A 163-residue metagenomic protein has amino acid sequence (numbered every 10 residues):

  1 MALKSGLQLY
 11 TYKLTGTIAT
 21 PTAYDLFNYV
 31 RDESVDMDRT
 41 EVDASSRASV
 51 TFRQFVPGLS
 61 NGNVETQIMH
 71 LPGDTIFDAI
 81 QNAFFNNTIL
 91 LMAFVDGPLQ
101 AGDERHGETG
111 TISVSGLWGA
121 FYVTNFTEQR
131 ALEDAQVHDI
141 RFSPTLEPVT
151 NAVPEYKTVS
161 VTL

Functional and structural regions predicted by a protein language model:
M1-A2, G6-L7, T150-L163: Compositionally biased, intrinsically disordered low-complexity segments enriched in polar/Pro/Gly and often Gln
M1-P72, G119-D139: Solvent-exposed edge beta-strands and adjacent loop segments that serve as assembly or binding interfaces
A19-T22, D78, N82, S115 (+2 more regions): Polar/charged alpha-helical tracts
T22-F27, F77, I89, R105 (+1 more regions): A short, polar/proline- and glycine-enriched secondary-structure boundary/capping micro-motif
V56-G107: Structured, beta-strand-rich domain cores that present glycine/charged loop surfaces used to bind extended ligands
L71-T75, P148-V153: Short, cysteine-centered beta-strand-loop-beta hairpins and adjacent loop/turn segments enriched in charged/polar
Q81-N86, V137-R141, E155-L163: Short intrinsically disordered coil segments
P98-A152: Short beta-strand and beta-hairpin "edge-sheet" elements
